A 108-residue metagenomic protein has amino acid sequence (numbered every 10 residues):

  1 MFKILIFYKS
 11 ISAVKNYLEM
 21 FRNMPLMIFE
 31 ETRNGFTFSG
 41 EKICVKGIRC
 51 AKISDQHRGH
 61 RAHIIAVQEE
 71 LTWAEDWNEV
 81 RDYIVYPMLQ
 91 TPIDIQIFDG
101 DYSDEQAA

Functional and structural regions predicted by a protein language model:
M1-A108: Short, flexible loop motifs at catalytic/binding sites
